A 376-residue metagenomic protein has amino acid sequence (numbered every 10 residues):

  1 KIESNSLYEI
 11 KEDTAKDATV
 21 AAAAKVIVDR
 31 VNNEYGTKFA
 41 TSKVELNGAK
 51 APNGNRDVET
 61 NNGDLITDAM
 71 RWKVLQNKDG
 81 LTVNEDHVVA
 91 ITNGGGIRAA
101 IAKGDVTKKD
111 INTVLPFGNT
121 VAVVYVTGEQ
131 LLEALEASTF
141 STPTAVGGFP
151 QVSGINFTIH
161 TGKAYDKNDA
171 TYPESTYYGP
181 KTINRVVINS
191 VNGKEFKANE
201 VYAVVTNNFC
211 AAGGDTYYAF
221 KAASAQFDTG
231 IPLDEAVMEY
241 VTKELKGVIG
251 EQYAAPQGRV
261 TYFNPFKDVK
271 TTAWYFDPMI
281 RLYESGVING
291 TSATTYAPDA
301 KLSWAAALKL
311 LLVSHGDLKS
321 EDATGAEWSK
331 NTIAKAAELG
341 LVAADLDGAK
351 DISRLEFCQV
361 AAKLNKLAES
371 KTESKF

Functional and structural regions predicted by a protein language model:
K1-N264: Catalytic centers of hydrolytic enzymes
N264-F376: N-terminal propeptides
